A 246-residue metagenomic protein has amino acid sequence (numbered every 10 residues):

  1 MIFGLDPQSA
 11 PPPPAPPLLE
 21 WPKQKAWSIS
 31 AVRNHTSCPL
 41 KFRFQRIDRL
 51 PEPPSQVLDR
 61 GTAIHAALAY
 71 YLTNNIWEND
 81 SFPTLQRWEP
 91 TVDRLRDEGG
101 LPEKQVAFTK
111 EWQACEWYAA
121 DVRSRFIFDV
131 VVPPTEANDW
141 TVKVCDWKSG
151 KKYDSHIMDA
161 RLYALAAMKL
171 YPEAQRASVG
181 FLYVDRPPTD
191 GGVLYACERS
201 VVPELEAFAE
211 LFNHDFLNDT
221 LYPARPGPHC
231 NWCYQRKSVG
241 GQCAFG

Functional and structural regions predicted by a protein language model:
M1-P12, N231: Accessory/regulatory regions of helicases
I2-D6, A67-V144, M158, L170-G180 (+1 more regions): Catalytic cores of nuclease domains that cleave nucleic-acid phosphodiester backbones
P14-E20, A26-W27, F108-A114, A120 (+2 more regions): Metal-dependent nuclease catalytic regions and adjoining charged, substrate-binding loops involved in nucleic-acid end
P17-Q24, P39-E52, W140-V144, E210-L217: Short amphipathic alpha-helical segments and their helix-coil junctions
Q24-I76, E103-K104, W232: Nuclease catalytic cores
C38, I64-H65, V130, Y163 (+2 more regions): A residue-level signal for conserved active-site and pocket-lining positions in enzyme catalytic cores
P53, K152-Y153: Alpha-helix N-cap/helix-initiation motif
W147-K148: Activation of the activation-loop gatekeeper triad in protein kinase-fold domains
